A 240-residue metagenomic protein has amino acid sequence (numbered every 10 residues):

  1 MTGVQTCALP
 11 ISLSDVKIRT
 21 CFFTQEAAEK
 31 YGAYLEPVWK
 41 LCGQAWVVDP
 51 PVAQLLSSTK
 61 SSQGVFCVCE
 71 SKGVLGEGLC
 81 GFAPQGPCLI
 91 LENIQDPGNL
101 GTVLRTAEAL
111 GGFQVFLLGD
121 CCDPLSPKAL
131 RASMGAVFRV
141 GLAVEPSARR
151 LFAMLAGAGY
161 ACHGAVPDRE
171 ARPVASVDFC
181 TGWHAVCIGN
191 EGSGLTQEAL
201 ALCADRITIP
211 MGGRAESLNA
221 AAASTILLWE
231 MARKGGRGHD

Functional and structural regions predicted by a protein language model:
M1-C7: Single conserved hydrophobic/aromatic residue that forms the stacking wall/gate of nucleotide- or nucleobase-binding
V4, Q95-V103, L218-A223: Amphipathic alpha-helical repeat scaffolds
A8-K60: N-terminal positively charged helical leader segments and presequences
V48-D49, E92, L118-G119, G141 (+1 more regions): Short beta->alpha connector loops at strand-helix junctions that form conserved, small/polar/Pro-enriched
C67, T106-L110, P124-V137, Q197-D240: Structured adenosyl-cofactor binding patch, chiefly the S-adenosyl-L-methionine
Q85-P124: Internal active-site segments that recognize and position negatively charged phosphoryl groups and nucleotide moieties
F113-A161: Histidine/lysine/aspartate-rich catalytic loop segments that bind and position anionic ligands
H163-A215: Active-site/ligand-binding-proximal alpha/beta "capping" segment
